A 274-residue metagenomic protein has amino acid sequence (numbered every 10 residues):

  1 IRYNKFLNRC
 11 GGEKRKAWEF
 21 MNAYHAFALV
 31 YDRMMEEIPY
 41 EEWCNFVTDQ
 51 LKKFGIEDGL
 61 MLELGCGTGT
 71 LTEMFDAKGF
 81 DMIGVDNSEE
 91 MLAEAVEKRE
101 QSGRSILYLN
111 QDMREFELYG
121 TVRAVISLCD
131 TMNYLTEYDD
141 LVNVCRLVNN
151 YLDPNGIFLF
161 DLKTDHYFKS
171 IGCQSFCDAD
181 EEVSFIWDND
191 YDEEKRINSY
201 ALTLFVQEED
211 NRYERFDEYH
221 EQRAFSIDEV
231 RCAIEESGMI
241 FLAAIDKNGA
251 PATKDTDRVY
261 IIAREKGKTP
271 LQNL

Functional and structural regions predicted by a protein language model:
W18-E57: Conserved class I S-adenosyl-L-methionine
D58-G65: Conserved class I S-adenosyl-L-methionine
T70-E115: Class I SAM-dependent methyltransferase SAM/SAH-binding core
E117-A124: A short acidic, Gly/Pro-enriched loop at the edge of an enzyme's catalytic core that lines a small-molecule cofactor
L128-D130: Residues lining the SAM
V142-P154: A short glycine-rich, Lys/Arg-flanked "PGG" loop and its adjoining helix->strand segment in the class I
L159-A233: SAM-dependent methyltransferase
R223-L274: C-terminal lobe and adjacent flexible extensions of AdoMet/dcAdoMet transferase-like proteins
